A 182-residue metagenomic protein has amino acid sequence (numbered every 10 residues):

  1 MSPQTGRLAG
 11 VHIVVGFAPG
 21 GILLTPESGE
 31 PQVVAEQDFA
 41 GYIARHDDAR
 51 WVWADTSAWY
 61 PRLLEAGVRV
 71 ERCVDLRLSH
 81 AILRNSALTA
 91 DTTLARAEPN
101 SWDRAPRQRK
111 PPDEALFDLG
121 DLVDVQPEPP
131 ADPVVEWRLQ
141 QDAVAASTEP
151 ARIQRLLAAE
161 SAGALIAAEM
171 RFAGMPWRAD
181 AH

Functional and structural regions predicted by a protein language model:
M1-R96: Conserved RNase H-like, two-metal-ion catalytic cores of nucleic-acid enzymes
M1-S28, S101-P133: Actinobacteria-biased recognition of intrinsically disordered, low-complexity terminal regions
W51-W53, W59, W102, W137 (+1 more regions): A residue-identity detector for tryptophan
T56-V70, P99-D113, H182: A broadly tuned preference for mixed-charge, low-complexity surface segments
A81, R96, R107-H182: Mixed-charge, glycine-rich, non-catalytic linkers/tails in nucleic-acid processing enzymes
